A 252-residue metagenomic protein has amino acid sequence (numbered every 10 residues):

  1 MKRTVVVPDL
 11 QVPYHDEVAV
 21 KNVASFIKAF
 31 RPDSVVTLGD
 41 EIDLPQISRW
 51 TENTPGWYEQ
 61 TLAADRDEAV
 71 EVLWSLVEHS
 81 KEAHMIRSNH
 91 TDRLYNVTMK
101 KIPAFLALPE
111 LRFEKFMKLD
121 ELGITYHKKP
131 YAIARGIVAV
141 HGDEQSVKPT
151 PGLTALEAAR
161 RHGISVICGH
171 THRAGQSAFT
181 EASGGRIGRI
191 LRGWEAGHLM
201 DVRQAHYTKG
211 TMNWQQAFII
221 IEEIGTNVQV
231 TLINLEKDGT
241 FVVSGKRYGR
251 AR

Functional and structural regions predicted by a protein language model:
M1, S80-E82, E121-G123, G136 (+3 more regions): A generic structural signal for alpha->beta connector loops
R3, V7-L119: Core catalytic region of metal-dependent phosphoesterases/phosphodiesterases, especially metallo-beta-lactamase-like
T4, I102-S177: Charged, low-complexity C-terminal accessory regions
A29-F30, L235-A251: Polar, enzyme-active/binding microenvironments
E52-T54, T211-A217, K237-G245: A general structural signal for short secondary-structure boundary/capping elements
H84-H90, T125-P130, T231-L235: Acidic carboxylate-rich catalytic motifs and surrounding loops in phosphoryl-/glycosyl-chemistry enzymes
V140-I233: Conserved beta-sheet core of the metallophosphoesterase superfamily
